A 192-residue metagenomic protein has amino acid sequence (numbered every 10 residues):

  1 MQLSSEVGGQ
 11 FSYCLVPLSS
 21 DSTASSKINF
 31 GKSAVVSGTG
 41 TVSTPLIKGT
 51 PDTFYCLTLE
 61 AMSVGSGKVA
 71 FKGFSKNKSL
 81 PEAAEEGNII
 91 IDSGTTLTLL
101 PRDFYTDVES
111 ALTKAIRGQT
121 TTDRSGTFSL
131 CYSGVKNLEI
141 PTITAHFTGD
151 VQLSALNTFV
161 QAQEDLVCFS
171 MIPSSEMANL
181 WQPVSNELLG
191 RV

Functional and structural regions predicted by a protein language model:
M1-V192: C-terminal catalytic lobe of pepsin-like aspartyl proteases
